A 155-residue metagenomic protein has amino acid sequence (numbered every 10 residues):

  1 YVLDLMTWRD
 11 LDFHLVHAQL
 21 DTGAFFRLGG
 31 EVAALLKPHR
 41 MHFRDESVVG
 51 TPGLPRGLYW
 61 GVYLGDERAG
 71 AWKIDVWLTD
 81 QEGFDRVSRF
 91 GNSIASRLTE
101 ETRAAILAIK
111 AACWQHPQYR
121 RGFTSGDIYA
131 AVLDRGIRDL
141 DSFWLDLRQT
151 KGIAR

Functional and structural regions predicted by a protein language model:
Y1-L28: Active-site nucleotide-donor binding segment shared across nucleotidyl transfer reactions
R9, R27, E31-L35, A69 (+2 more regions): Long hydrophobic alpha-helices with heptad-repeat/coiled-coil character
H14, G29-A33, F90-S96: Generic alpha-helical propensity signal that fires on short helical segments and nearby coil/disordered stretches
Q19-G23, A69-G70, Q81-F84: Short, charged/polar surface micro-motifs in flexible loops or helix N-caps
Q19-V49: A broadly used, surface-exposed interaction patch
L35-R40, T51-Y59, R103-I106, W114-F123: Noncatalytic linker/hinge segments flanking ATPase motor cores
K37-L78: Conserved catalytic core of two-metal-ion nucleotidyltransferases
W72-R155: Catalytic cores of NTP-dependent nucleotidyl/adenyl transfer enzymes across multiple folds
